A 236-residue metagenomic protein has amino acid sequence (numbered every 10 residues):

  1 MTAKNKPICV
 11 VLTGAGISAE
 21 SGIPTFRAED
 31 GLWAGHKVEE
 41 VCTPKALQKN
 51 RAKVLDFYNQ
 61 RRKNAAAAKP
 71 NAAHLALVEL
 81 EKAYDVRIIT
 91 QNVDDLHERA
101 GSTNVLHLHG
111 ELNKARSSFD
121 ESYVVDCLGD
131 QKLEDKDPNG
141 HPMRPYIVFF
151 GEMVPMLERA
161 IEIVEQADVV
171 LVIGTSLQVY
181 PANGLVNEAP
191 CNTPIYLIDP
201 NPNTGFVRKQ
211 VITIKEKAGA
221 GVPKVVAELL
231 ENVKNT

Functional and structural regions predicted by a protein language model:
M1-T236: Conserved catalytic core of sirtuin-type NAD+-dependent deacylases
